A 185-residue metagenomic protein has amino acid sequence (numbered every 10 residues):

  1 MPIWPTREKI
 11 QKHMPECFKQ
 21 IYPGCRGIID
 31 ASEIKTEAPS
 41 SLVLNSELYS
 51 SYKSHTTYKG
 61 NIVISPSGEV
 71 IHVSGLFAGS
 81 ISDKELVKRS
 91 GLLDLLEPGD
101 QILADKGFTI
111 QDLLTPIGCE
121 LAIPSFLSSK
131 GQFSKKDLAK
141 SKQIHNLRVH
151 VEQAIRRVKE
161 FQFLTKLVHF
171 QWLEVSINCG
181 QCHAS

Functional and structural regions predicted by a protein language model:
M1-S185: Short, well-ordered secondary-structure "scaffold" segments embedded in the functional core of diverse domains
